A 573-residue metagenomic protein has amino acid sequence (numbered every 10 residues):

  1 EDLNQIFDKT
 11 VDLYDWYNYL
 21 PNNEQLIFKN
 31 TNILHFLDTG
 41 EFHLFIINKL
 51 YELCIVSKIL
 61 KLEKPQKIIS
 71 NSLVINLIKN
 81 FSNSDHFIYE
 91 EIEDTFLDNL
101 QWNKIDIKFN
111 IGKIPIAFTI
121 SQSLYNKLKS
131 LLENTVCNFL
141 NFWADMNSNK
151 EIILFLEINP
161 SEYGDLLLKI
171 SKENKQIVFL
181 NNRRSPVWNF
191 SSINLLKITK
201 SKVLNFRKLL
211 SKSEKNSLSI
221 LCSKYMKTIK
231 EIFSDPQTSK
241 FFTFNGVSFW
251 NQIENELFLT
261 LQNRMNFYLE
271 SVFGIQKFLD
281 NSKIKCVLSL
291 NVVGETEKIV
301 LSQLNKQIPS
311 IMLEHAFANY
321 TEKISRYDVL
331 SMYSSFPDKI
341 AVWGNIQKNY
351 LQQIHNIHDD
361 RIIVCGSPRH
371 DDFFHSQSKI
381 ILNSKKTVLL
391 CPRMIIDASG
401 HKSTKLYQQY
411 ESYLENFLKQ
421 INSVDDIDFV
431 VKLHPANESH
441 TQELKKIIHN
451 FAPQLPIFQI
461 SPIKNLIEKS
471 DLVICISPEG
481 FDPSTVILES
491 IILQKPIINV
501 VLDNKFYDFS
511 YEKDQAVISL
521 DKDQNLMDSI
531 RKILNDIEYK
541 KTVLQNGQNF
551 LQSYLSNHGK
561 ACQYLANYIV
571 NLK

Functional and structural regions predicted by a protein language model:
E1-K573: Catalytic-core helical/loop segments in enzymes performing group transfer/polymerization on anionic/lipid-linked
